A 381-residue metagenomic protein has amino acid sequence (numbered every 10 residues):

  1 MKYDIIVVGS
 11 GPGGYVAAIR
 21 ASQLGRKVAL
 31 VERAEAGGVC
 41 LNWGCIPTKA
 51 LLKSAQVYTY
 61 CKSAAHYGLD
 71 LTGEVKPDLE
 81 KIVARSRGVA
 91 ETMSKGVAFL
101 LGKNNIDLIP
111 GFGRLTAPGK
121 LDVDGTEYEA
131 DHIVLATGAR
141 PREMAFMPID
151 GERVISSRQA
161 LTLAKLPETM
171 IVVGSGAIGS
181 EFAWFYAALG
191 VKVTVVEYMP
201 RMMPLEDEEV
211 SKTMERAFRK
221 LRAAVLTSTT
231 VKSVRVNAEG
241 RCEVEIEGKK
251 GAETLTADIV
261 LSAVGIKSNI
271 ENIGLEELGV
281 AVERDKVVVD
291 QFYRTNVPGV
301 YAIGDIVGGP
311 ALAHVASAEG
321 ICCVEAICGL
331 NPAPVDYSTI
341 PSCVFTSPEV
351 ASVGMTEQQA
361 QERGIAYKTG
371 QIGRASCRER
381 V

Functional and structural regions predicted by a protein language model:
K2-Y3, I19-R26, V31-L166, T194 (+6 more regions): Glycine-rich flavin
Y3-L30, G179-A188: N-terminal Rossmann-like FAD-binding beta1-loop-alpha1 element of flavoenzymes
I6-V8, G113, Y128-G138, V172-V173 (+3 more regions): Short hydrophobic core segments
G9-P12, R33-A34, V173-G176, D305: Glycine-rich Rossmann-fold phosphate-binding loop(s) that bind the pyrophosphate of adenine dinucleotide cofactors
C45, T137-K192, V196, A224-V225 (+1 more regions): Glycine-rich dinucleotide-binding loop and its adjacent helix/turn
D150-P167, T254-N331: FAD-site-proximal beta/loop scaffold in flavoenzymes
R235, A351-R378: Structured beta-strand/loop patches that form or line metal/cofactor-binding pockets in enzymes
D305-L312, T346, R374-R378: Glycine-rich phosphate/pyrophosphate-binding beta-alpha loops
